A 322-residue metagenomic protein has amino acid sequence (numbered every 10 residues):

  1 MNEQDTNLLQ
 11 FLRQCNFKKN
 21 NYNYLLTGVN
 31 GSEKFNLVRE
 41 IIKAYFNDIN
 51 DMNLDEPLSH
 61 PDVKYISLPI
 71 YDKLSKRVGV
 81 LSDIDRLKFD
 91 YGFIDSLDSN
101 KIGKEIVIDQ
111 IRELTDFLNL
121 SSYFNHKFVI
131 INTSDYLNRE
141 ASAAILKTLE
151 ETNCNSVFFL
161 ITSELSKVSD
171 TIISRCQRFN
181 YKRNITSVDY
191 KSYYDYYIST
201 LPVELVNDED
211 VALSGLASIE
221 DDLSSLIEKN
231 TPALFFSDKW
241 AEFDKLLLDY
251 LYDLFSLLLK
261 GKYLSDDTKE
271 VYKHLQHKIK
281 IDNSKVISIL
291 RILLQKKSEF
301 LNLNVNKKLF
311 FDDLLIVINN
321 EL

Functional and structural regions predicted by a protein language model:
M1-E140: Clamp-loader machinery-focused feature within the broader ASCE/P-loop NTPase space
M1-P57, C154-V157, T162-L322: Charged, glycine-rich active-site and insertion segments that engage polyanionic ligands
N119-S121, A143-L160: Conserved catalytic/switch belt of AAA+ P-loop NTPases
L137, L146-E150, A241-K245: Short, surface-exposed loop and linker segments with low hydrophobicity and enrichment for Pro/Ser/Thr
